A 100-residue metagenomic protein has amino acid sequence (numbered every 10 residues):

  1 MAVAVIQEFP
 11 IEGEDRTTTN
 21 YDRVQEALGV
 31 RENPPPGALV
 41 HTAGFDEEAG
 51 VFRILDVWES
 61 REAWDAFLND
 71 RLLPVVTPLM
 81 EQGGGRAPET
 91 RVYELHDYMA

Functional and structural regions predicted by a protein language model:
M1-L73, Q82-A100: Short S/T/G/P-rich N-terminal loop/turn motif that feeds into the first structured element of a domain
